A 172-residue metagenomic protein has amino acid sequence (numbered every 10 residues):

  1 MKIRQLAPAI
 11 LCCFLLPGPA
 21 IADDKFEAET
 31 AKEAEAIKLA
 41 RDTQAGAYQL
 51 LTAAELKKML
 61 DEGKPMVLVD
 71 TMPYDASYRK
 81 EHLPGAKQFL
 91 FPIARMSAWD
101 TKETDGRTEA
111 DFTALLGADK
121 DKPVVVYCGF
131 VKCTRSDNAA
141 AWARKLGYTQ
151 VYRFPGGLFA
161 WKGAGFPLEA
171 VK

Functional and structural regions predicted by a protein language model:
K2, L6, L16-K80, K172: Flexible, polar/low-complexity N-terminal or interdomain linker segments that lie immediately upstream of folded
A45, K57-K122, V171: Positively charged, proline/Ser/Thr-rich regional signature most characteristic of the Rhodanese/CDC25-like
R79-H82, D137-A139, A164: Short, solvent-exposed loop/turn and secondary-structure capping segments
G106-W161: Catalytic cysteine-centered active loop of the rhodanese-like fold, especially the PTP/DSP P-loop
G163-V171: Short, low-complexity, Pro/Ser/Thr/Gly-rich segments in the mature regions of secreted, periplasmic
